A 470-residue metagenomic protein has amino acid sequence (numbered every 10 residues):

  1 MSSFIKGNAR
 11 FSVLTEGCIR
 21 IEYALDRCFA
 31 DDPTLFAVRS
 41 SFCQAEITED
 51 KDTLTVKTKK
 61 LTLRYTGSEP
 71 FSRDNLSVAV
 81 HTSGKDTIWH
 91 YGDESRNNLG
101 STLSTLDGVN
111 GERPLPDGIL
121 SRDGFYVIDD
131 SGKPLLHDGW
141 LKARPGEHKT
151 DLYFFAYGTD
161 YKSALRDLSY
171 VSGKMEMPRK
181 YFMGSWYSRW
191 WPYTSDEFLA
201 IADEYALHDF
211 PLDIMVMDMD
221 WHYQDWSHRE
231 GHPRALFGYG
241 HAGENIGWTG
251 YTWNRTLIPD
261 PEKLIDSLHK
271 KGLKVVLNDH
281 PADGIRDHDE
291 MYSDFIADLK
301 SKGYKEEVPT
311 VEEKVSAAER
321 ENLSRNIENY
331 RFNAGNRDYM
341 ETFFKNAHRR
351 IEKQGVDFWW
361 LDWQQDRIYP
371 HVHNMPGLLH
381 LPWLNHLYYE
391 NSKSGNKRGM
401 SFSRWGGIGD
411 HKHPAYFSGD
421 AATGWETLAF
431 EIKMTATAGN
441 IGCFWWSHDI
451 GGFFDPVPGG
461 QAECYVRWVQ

Functional and structural regions predicted by a protein language model:
L14-D52: A low-complexity, Ser/Thr/Gly/Pro-enriched, surface-exposed linker/loop concept that marks segments flanking
T15, Y23, T58-K60, Y65-G67 (+9 more regions): Glycine-rich, histidine-containing beta strand-loop boundary motifs that form or position
I21, G111-Y153, K162-L165, G173 (+4 more regions): Active-site-proximal substrate-binding groove within the catalytic cores of carbohydrate-active enzymes
D32, T66-S68, N75-S77, D129-S131 (+8 more regions): Short, solvent-exposed loop/turn and secondary-structure capping segments
T48-F182, S188-W191, S195-D196, A202-L207: Catalytic and substrate-binding clefts that recognize carbohydrates or anionic sugar/phosphate headgroups
E176-H371: Aromatic-lined carbohydrate-binding/catalytic grooves of carbohydrate-active enzymes
